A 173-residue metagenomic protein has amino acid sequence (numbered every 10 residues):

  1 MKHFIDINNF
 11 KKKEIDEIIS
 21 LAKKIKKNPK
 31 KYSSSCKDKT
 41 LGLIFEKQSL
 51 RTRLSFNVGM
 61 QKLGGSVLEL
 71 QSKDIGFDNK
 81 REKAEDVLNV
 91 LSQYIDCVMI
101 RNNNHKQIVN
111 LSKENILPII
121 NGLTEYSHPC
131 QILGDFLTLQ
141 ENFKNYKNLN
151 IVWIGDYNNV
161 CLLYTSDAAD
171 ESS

Functional and structural regions predicted by a protein language model:
M1-L54: Positively charged, low-complexity intrinsically disordered leader regions
F10, L21-N28, L63, Y94 (+1 more regions): Change "in soluble alpha/beta enzymes" to "in soluble alpha/beta proteins
I19-A22, L88, S112, T165: A generic alpha-helix structural signal
S34-Q140: Phosphate/diphosphate ligand-binding glycine-rich loop within oxidoreductases
K37, L139-C161: Glycine-rich NAD(P)-binding loop of Rossmann-like domains
R51-L54, N159-L163: Short glycine/serine/threonine-rich phosphate/pyrophosphate-binding segments that cradle anionic phosphate groups
Y164-D167, E171-S173: Single conserved hydrophobic/aromatic residue that forms the stacking wall/gate of nucleotide- or nucleobase-binding
